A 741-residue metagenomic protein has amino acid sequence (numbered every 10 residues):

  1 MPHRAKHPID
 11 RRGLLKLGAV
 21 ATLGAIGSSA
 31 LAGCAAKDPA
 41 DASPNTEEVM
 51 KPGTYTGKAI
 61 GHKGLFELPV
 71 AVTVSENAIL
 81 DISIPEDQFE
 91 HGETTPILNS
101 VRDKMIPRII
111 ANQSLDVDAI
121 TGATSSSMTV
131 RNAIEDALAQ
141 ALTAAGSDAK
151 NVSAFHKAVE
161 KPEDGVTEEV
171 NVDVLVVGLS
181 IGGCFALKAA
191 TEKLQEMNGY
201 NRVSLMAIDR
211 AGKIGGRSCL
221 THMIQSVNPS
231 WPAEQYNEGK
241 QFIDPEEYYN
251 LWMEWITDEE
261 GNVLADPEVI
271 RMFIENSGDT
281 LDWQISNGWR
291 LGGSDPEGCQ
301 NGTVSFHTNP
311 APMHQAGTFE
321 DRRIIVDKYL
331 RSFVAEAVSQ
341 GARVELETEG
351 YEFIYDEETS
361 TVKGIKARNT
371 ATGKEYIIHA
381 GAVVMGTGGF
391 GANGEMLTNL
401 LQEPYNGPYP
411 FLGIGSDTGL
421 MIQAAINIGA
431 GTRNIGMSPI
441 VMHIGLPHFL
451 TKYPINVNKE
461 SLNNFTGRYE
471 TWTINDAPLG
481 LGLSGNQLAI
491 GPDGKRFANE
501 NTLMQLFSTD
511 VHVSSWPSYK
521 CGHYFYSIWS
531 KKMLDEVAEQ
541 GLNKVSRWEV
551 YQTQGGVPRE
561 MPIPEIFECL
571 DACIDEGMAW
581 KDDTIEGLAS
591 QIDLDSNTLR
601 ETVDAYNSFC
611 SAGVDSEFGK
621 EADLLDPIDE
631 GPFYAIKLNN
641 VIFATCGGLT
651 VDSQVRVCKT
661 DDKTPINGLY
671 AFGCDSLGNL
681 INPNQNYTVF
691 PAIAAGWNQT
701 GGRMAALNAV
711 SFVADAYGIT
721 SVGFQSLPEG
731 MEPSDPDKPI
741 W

Functional and structural regions predicted by a protein language model:
M1-G13, V20-S29: N-terminal secretory signal peptides
E47-S153: Active-site- and interface-proximal helix/loop "cap" or "latch" segments in soluble metabolic and energy-transducing
D87, T598-P683: A glycine-rich dinucleotide-binding beta-alpha-beta segment and adjacent secondary-structure elements that constitute
V170-V172, G373-A382: Core beta-strand elements of the Rossmann-like FAD/NAD(P) dinucleotide-binding domain in flavoenzyme oxidoreductases
V174-L205: N-terminal Rossmann-like FAD-binding beta1-loop-alpha1 element of flavoenzymes
R271-K374, N393-E395, G445, P454-N458 (+1 more regions): Conserved redox-cofactor binding core of oxidoreductases
I378-Y453, P691, A695-M704: Glycine-rich loop(s) and the adjacent beta-strand/alpha-helix scaffold that form part
I422-A424, G431-G587: An anion/pyrophosphate-binding glycine-rich loop and adjacent beta-alpha core in soluble alpha-beta enzymes
